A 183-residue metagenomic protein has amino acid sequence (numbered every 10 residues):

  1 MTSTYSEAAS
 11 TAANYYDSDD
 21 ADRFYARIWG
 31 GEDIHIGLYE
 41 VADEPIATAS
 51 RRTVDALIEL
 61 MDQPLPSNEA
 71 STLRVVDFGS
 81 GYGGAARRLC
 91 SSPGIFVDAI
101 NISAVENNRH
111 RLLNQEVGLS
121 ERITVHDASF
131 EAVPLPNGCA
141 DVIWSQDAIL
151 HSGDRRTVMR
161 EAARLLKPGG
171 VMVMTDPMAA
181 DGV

Functional and structural regions predicted by a protein language model:
M1-Y25: N-terminal auxiliary segments of SAM/dcSAM-dependent transferases
G31-I36, E40, E44-A70: Conserved alpha-helix/loop element of class I SAM-dependent methyltransferases that forms part of the SAM/SAH-binding
I58, R87-C90, M159-A163: A structural alpha-helix within SAM-dependent methyltransferase catalytic domains
R74-V76, Y82-A132: Class I SAM-dependent methyltransferase SAM/SAH-binding core
E131-V142: A short acidic, Gly/Pro-enriched loop at the edge of an enzyme's catalytic core that lines a small-molecule cofactor
V142-D154: A short SAM/SAH-binding and catalytic strip from SAM-dependent methyltransferases
R156-V171: A short glycine-rich, Lys/Arg-flanked "PGG" loop and its adjoining helix->strand segment in the class I
V171-V183: Conserved class I S-adenosyl-L-methionine
